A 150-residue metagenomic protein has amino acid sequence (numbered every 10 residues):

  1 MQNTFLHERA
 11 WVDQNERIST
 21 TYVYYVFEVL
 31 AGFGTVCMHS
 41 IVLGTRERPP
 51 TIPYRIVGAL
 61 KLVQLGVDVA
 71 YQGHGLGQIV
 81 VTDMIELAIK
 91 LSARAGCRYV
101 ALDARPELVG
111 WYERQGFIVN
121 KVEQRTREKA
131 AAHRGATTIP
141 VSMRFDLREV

Functional and structural regions predicted by a protein language model:
M1-H74, I79-A101, R105, V109-V150: Non-catalytic substrate-recognition and accessory regions of acyl/acetyltransferase enzymes
